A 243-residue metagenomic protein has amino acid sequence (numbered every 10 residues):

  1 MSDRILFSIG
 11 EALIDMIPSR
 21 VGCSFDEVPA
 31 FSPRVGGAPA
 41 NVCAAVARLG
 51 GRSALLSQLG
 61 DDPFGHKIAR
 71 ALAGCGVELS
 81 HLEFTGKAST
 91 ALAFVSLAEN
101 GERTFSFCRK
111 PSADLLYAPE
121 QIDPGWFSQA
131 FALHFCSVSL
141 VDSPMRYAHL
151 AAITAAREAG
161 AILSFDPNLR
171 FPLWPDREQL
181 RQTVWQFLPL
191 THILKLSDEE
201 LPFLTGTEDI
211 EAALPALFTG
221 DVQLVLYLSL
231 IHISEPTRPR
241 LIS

Functional and structural regions predicted by a protein language model:
M1-E78, Y117: Glycine-rich phosphate/adenosyl-contacting loop at the front of the ribokinase-like
I5-F7, F131-A132, L224: Structural motif
A47, A73, T154-E158, L188: Anion (oxyanion) recognition and catalysis
R52-C136: Conserved N-terminal subdomain of the carbohydrate kinase-like
K110, V138, N168-P172, E199 (+1 more regions): Active-site beta-loop-alpha junctions enriched in small/polar residues
A159, L173-S234: Conserved phosphate/ATP/ADP-binding segment of small-molecule kinases
I162-L163, P167: Short beta-strand/loop segments at the ligand-binding rim of alpha/beta enzyme cores
I231-E235, P239-S243: Single conserved hydrophobic/aromatic residue that forms the stacking wall/gate of nucleotide- or nucleobase-binding
